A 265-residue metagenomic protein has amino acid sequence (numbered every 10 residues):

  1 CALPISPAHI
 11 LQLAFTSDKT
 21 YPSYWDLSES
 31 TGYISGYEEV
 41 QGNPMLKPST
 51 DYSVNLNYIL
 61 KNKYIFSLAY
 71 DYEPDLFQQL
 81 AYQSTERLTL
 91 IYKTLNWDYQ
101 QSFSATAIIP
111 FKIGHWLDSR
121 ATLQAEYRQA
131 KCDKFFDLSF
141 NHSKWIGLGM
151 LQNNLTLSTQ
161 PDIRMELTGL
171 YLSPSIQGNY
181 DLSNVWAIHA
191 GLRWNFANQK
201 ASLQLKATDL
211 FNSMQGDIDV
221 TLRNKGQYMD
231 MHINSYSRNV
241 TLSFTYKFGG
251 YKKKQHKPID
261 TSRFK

Functional and structural regions predicted by a protein language model:
C1-L3: Short, small-residue-biased leader/transition segments that mark boundaries at the very start of proteins
P7, K19-S67, Y72, L90-S104 (+2 more regions): Outer-membrane beta-barrel signature, preferentially recognizing the C-terminal barrel domain of Gram-negative
P7-L11, L60-Y64, F103, H115-A121 (+3 more regions): Outer-envelope beta-barrel architecture signal
L11-S17, Y52, Y58, F66-Y72 (+4 more regions): Transmembrane beta-barrel strands of outer-membrane/channel proteins
F15-K19, P48-V54, Y70-P74, Y99-F103 (+4 more regions): Transmembrane beta-barrel architecture of outer-membrane proteins
Y24-G32, Y37-V40, Y70-D71, L76-T85 (+4 more regions): Outer-membrane beta-barrel translocator domains and adjoining extracellular loop/strand segments of Gram-negative
D98-L172: Gram-negative outer-membrane beta-barrel transporters
S143-K265: Conserved C-terminal beta-signal and adjacent last beta-strands/turns of outer-membrane beta-barrel proteins
